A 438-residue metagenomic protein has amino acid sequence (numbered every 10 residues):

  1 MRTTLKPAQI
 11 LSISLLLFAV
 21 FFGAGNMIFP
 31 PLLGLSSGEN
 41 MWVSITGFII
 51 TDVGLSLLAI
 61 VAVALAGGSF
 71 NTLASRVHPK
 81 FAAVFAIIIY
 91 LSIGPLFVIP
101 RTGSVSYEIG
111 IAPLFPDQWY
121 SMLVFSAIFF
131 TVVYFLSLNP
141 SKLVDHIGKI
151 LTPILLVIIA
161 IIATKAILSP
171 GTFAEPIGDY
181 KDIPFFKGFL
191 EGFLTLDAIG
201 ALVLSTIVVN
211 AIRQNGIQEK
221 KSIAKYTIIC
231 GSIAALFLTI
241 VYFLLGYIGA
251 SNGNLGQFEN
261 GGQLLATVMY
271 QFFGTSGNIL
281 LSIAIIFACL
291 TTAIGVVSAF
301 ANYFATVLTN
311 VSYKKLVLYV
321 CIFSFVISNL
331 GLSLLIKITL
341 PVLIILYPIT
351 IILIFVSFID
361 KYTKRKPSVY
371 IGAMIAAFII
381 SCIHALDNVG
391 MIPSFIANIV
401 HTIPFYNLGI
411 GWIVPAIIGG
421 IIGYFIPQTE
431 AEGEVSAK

Functional and structural regions predicted by a protein language model:
P7-L17, W42, P79-S92, L123-I128 (+3 more regions): Select transmembrane alpha-helical segments in multipass membrane proteins
S12-F22, A163-G171, K181-L245, L280-C289 (+2 more regions): Hydrophobic, membrane-embedded alpha-helices of multi-pass small-molecule transporters
L32, A82-F115, C289-T306: Hydrophobic transmembrane alpha-helices that form the core helical bundles of multi-pass secondary transporters
A64-L73, F130-L151, Q214-I217, V326-K337 (+1 more regions): Membrane-water interface regions at transmembrane-helix termini and the short interhelical loops of multi-pass membrane
P95, I99, L156-Y180, A198-I199 (+3 more regions): Hydrophobic alpha-helical segments and their helix-loop junctions in multi-pass secondary transporters
S137-A166, L340-I351, G372-A377: Membrane-interface loop-to-helix entry segments
S169, K366-K438: A generic transmembrane alpha-helix motif of multi-pass inner-membrane proteins
L236-L264: Extracellular/periplasmic helix-exit of transmembrane alpha-helices
